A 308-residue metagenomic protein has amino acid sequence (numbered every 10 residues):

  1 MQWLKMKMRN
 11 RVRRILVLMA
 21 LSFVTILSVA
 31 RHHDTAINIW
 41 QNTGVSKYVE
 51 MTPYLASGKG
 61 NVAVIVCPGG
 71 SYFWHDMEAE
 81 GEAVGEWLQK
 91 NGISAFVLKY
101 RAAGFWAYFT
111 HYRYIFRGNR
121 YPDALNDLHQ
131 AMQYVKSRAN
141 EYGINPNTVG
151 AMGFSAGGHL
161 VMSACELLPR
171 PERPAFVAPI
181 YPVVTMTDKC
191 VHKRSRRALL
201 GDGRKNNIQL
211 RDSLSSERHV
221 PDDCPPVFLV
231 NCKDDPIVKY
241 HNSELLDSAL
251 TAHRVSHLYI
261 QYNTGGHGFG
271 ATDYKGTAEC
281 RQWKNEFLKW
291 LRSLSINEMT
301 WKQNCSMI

Functional and structural regions predicted by a protein language model:
A30-K59: N-terminal cap/lid segment of alpha/beta-hydrolase-fold proteins
N61-G69: Short beta-strand element of the alpha/beta-hydrolase
D76-M77, A83, F96-P146, G276-C280: Catalytic nucleophile-loop/oxyanion-hole region of alpha/beta-hydrolase and closely related hydrolase-like folds
W106-R113, E244-I308: C-terminal catalytic histidine-bearing segment of alpha/beta-hydrolase fold enzymes
N126-K193, R211: Primarily recognizes the serine-hydrolase "nucleophile elbow" in alpha/beta-hydrolase and SGNH/GDSL folds
P182-H219, P225: Mobile cap/lid helix-loop segments that gate and shape the active-site cleft of serine hydrolases
L229-N231, D235: Short beta-strand/loop motif that positions the catalytic acidic residue of the alpha/beta-hydrolase fold
P236-N242: Conserved alpha/beta-hydrolase "acid-adjacent" motif
